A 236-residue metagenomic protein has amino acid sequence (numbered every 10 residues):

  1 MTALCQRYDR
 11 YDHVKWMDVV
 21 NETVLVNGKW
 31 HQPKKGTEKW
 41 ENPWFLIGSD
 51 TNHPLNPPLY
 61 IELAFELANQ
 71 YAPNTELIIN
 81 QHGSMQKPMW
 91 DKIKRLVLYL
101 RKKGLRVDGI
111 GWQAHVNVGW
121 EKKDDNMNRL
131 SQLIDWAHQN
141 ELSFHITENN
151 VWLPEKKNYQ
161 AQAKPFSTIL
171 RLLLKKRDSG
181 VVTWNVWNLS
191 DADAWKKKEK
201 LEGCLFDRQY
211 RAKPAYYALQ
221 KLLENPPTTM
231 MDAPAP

Functional and structural regions predicted by a protein language model:
M1-H13, V19: Substrate-binding cleft of extracellular glycoside hydrolase catalytic domains
R7, D18, E22-P54, L67 (+2 more regions): Aromatic-rich peripheral "rim/lid" segments of glycoside hydrolase catalytic domains that contact and position glycan
R10-Y11, K102-G104, D178: Alpha-helix termination/capping residues and helix-transition junctions
K15, N21, Q70-G83, K94-D124 (+2 more regions): Aromatic- and acid-rich polysaccharide-binding/catalytic face of secreted or lumenal carbohydrate-active enzymes
N56-L63: Aromatic- and glycine-enriched glycan-recognition loops and surfaces that form the carbohydrate-binding subsites
P57, P88-M89: Phosphate/oxyanion-binding active-site loops and adjacent basic polyanion-contact surfaces
F65, K94-R101, S167-R171: Short, well-ordered amphipathic alpha-helices
K87-P88, P214: Residues that form or flank phosphate/diphosphate-binding pockets in enzymes that use nucleotide phosphates
